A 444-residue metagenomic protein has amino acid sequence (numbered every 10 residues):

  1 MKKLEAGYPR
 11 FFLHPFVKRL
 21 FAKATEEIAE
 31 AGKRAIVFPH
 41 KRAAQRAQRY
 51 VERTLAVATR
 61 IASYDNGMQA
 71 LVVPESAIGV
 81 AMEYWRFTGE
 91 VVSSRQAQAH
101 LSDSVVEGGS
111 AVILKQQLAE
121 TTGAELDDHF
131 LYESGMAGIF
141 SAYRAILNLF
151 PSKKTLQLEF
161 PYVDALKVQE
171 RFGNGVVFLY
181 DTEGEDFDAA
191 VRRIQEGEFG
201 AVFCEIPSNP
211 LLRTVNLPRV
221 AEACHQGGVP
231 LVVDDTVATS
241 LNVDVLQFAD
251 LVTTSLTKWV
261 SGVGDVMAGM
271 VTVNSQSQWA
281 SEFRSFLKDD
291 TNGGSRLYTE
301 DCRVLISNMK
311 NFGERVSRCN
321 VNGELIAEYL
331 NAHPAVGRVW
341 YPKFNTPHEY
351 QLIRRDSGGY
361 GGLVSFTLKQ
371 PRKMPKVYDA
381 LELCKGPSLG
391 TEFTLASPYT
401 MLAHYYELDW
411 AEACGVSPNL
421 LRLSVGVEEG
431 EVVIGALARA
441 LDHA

Functional and structural regions predicted by a protein language model:
M1-A137, L158-R171, D186-F187: Conserved N-terminal alpha-helix of the aminotransferase class I/II PLP-enzyme fold
M1-A62, N308, E324-L395, L402-E412: Conserved small-domain helix->loop->beta segment predominantly found in fold-type I
F38, Y132, D181-G184, L368 (+1 more regions): Conserved aromatic
T121, E125-A335, W340: Conserved PLP-enzyme active-site core in the AAT-like
W259-V266, D301, S388-M401: FAD-binding core of FAD-dependent oxidoreductases, characterized by glycine-rich FAD pyrophosphate-binding loops
E282-R284, P375-E382, A436-L441: Short amphipathic alpha-helices in soluble, non-transmembrane regions that often serve as interface/regulatory elements
V427-A438: Short, amphipathic alpha-helical "lid/cap" segments that border enzyme active or binding sites
